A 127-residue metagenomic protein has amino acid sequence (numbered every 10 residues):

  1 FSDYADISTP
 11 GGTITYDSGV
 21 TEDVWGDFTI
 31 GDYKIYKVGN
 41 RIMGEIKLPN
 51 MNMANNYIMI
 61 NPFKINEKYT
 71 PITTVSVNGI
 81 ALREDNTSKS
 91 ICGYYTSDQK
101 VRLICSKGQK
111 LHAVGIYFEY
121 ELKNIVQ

Functional and structural regions predicted by a protein language model:
F1-F28, H112, K123, Q127: Glycine-rich, low-complexity segments
T21-V24, K34, K107, F118: Terminal low-complexity, poorly structured segments
T29, K47-F63, I72-Q127: Extracellular jelly-roll beta-sandwich "head" domains, especially the C-terminal globular C1q domain
I30-K37: Short amphipathic beta-strand and strand-loop transition segments with alternating hydrophobic
I35, I42-G44, I65: Extracellular/surface recognition and adhesion modules
